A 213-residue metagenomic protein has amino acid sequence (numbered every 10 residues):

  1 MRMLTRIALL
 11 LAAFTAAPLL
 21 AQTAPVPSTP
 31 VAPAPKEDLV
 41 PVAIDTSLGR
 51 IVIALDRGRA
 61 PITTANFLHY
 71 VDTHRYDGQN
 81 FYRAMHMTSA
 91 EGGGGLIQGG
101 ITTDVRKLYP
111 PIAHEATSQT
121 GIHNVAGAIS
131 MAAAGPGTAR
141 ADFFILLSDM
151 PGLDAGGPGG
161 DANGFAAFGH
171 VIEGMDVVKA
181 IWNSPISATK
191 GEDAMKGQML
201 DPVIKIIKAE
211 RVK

Functional and structural regions predicted by a protein language model:
M1-L9: Bacterial N-terminal signal peptides that target proteins for export
M3, P18-A21: Long alpha-helical, hydrophobic tracts
A8-P18: Bacterial N-terminal signal peptides
A21-K213: Cyclophilin-like peptidyl-prolyl cis-trans isomerases
